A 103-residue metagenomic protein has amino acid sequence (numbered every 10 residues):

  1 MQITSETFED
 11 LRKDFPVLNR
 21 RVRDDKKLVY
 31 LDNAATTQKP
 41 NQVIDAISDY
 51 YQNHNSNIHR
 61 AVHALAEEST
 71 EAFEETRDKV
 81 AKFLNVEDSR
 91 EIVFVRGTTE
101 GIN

Functional and structural regions predicted by a protein language model:
M1-N103: Pyridoxal 5′-phosphate
